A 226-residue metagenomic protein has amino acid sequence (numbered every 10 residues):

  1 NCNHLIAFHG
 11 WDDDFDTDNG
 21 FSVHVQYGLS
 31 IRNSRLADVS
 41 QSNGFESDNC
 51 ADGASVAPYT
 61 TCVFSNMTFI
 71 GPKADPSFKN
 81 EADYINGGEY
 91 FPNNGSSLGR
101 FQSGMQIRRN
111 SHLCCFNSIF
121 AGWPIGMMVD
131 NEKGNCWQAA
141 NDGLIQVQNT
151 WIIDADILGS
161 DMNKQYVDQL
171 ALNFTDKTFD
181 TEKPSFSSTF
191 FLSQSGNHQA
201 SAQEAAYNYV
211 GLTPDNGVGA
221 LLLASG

Functional and structural regions predicted by a protein language model:
N1-G226: Extracellular beta-rich repeat passengers
